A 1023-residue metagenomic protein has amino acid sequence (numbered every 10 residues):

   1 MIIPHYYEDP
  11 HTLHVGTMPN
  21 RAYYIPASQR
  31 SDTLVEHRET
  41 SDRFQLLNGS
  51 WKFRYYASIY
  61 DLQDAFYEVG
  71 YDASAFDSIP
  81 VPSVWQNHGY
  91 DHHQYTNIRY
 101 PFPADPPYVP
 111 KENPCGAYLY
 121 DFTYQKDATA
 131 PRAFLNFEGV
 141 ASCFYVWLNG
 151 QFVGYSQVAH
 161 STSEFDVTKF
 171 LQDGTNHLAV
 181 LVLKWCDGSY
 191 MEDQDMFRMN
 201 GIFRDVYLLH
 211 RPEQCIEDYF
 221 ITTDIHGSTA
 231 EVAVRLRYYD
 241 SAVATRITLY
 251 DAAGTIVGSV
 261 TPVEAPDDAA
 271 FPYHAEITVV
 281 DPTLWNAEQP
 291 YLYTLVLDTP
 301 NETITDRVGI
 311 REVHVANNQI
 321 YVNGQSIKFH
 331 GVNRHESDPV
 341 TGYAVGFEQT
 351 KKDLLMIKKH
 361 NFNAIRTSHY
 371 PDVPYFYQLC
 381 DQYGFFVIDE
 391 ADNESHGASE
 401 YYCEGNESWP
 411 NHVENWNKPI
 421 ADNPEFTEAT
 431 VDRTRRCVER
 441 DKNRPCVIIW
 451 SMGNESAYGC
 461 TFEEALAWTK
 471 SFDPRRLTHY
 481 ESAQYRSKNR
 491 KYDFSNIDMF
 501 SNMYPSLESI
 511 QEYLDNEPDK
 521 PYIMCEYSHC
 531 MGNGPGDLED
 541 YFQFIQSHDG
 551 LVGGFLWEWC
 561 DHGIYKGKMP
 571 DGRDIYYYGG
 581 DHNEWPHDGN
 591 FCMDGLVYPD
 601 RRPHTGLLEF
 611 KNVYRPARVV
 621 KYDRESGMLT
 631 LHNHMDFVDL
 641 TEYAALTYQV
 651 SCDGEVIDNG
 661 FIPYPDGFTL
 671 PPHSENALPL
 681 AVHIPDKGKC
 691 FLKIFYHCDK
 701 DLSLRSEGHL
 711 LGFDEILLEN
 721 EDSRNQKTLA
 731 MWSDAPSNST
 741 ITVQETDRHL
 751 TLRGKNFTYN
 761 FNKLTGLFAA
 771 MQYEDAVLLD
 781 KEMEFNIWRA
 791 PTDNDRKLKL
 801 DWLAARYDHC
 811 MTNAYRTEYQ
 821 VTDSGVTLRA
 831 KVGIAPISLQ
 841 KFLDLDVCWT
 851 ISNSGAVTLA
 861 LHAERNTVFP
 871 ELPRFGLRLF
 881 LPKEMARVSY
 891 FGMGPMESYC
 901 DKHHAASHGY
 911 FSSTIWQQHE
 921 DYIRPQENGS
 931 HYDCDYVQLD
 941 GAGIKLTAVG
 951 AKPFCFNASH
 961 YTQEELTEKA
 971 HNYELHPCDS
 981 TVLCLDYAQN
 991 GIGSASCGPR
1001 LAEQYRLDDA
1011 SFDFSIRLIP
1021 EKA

Functional and structural regions predicted by a protein language model:
M1-E39, T96, Y190, R211 (+3 more regions): Extended substrate-binding grooves/exosites of carbohydrate-active enzymes
I2-P26, S31-R38, V153-G154, H177-H210 (+4 more regions): Glycine/proline-rich low-complexity spacer/linker segments in large multi-domain proteins
H5-H14, H37-R38, K52-Y56, V84-H88 (+6 more regions): Accessory beta-strand-rich segments of carbohydrate-active enzymes
Q86-G89, K184, N286, A681-G688 (+1 more regions): Beta-strand/loop-rich accessory regions of lumenal/periplasmic or secreted enzymes, predominantly carbohydrate-active
N87, H92, R99-Y108, Q157 (+7 more regions): An acidic-aromatic loop/edge-strand motif
Q172-T175, R235-A316, D686-S739: Extended acidic/polar, glycine-enriched regions that form or flank non-catalytic beta-rich accessory modules
E192-C215, D571-T630, H634-E655, G667-T669 (+10 more regions): Catalytic cores of secreted or luminal carbohydrate-active enzymes
P262-V280, G654-K687: Intrinsically disordered, low-complexity Pro/Gly/Ser/Thr-rich segments with frequent PxxP/GP/PP motifs and embedded
